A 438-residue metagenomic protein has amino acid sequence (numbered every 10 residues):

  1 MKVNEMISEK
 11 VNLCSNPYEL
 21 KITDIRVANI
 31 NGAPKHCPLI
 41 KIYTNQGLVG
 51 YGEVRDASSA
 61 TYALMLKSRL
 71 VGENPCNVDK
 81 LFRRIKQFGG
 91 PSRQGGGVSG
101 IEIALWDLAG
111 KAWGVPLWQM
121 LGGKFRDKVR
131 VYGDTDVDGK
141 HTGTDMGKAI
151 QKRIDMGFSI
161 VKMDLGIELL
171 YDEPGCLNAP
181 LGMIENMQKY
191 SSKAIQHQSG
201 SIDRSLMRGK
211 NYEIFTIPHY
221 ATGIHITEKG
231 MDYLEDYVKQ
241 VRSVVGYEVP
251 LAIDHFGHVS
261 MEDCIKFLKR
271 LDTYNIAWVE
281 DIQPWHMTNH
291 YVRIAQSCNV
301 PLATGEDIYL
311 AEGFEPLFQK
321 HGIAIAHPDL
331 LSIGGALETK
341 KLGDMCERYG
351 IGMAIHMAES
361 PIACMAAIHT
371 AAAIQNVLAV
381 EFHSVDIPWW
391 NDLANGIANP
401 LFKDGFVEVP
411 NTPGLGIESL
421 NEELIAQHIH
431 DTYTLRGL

Functional and structural regions predicted by a protein language model:
V3-Y51, M65, D386-L393: Structured beta-strand/loop patches that form or line metal/cofactor-binding pockets in enzymes
I7-K10, Y43-W118: Metal- or metallocofactor-binding catalytic centers and their adjacent structured scaffolds across diverse enzyme
I22, G47, L66, I101 (+8 more regions): Conserved, mostly hydrophobic/aromatic
A28, V54-R55, P413: Residue-level structural signal for beta-strand termini and adjacent loop
S68, E73, N77, K269-W278 (+1 more regions): Shared catalytic-loop signature of beta/alpha-barrel
G123-V129: Short, conserved phosphate-binding/catalytic loop or strand-edge motifs used in phosphoryl-/nucleotidyl-transfer
K128, D134-V292, S297: Metal-dependent enolase-superfamily TIM-barrel catalytic cores that perform enediolate-based chemistry
G414-L438: Extended hydrophobic packing segments that form well-structured cores
